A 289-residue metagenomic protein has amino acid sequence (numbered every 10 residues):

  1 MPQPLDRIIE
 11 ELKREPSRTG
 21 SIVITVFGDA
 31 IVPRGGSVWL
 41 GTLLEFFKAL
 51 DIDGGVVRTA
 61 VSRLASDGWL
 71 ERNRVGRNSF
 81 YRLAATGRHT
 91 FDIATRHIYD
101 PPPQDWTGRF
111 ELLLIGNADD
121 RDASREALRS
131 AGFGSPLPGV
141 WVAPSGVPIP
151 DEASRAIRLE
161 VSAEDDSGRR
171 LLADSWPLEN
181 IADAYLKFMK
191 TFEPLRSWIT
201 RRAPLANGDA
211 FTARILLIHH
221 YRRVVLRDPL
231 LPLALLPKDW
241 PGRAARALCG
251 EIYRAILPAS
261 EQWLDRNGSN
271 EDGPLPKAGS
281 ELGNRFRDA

Functional and structural regions predicted by a protein language model:
P2-V26, H89: Short alpha-helical segments that sit at the start of domains
R34-F46: Short acidic, hydrophobic short linear motifs in intrinsically disordered regions
I52-R63: Short amphipathic alpha-helical interaction segments
G68: Glycine-centered, phosphate/nucleic-acid-interacting loop/turn motifs that mediate DNA/RNA or nucleotide
R74-F80: Short, Lys/Arg-rich nucleic-acid/phosphate-binding segment
R88-F110: Short, amphipathic alpha-helical interaction segments positioned at domain boundaries
A118-L205, D209: Mid-protein regulatory/catalytic core that forms ligand/cofactor-binding pockets and protein-protein interaction
D174-A289: C-terminal regulatory/effector modules of DNA-binding transcriptional regulators
